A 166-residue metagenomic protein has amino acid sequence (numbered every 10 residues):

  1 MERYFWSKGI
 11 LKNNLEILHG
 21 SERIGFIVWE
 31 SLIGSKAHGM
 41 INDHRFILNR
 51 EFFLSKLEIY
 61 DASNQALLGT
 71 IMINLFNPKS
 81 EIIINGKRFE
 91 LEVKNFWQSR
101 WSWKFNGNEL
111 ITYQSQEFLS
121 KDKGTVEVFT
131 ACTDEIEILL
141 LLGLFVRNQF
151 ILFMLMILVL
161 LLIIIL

Functional and structural regions predicted by a protein language model:
M1-D43, S63-L68, F76-L166: Low-complexity or membrane-interfacial segments used for flexible interactions
D43-I73: Short hydrophobic interaction/assembly module
